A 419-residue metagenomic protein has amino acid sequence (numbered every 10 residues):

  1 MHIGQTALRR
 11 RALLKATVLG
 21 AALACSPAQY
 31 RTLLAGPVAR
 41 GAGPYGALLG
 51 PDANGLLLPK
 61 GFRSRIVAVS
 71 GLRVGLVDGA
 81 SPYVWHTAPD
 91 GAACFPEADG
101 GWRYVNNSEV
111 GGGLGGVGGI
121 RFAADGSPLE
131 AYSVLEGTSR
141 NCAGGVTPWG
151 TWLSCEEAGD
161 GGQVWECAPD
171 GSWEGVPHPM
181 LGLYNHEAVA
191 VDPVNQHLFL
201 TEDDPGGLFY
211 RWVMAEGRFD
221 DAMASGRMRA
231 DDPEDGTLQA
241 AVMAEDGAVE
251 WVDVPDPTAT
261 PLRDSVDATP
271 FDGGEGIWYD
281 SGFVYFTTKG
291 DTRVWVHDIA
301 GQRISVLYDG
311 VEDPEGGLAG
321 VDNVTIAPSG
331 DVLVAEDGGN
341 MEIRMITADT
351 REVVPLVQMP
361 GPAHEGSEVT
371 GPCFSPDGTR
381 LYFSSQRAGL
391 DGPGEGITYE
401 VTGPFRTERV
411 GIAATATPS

Functional and structural regions predicted by a protein language model:
M1-L8, A12, L19-A21: N-terminal secretory signal peptides
C25-K60, S64, T417: C-terminal segment of N-terminal export signals and the immediately downstream linker at the start of the mature
A47-L48, D52, L57-K60, R65-S108 (+1 more regions): Beta-strand-rich domains and repeat architectures in extracellular enzymes and scaffolds, especially beta-propellers
D52-S70, G79-A80, F122-L135, C167-N185 (+4 more regions): Blade-edge beta-strand/turn elements of extracellular beta-propeller and related beta-sheet repeat scaffolds
W85-F95, G137-P148, G182-Q196, V266-F283 (+2 more regions): Beta-rich, blade/repeat-based domains predominating in secreted/periplasmic proteins but also intracellular
Y104-G175: Well-ordered mid-protein domain cores that form the structural environment of catalytic cofactors
Y104-V110, S154-E157, L200-D203, F286-G290 (+2 more regions): Conserved beta-strand positions in repeat-built beta-propeller and related beta-rich domains
C373-P418: Blade-level signature of beta-propeller repeat domains, shared across WD40, Kelch, NHL, RCC1 and BNR/Asp-box propellers
